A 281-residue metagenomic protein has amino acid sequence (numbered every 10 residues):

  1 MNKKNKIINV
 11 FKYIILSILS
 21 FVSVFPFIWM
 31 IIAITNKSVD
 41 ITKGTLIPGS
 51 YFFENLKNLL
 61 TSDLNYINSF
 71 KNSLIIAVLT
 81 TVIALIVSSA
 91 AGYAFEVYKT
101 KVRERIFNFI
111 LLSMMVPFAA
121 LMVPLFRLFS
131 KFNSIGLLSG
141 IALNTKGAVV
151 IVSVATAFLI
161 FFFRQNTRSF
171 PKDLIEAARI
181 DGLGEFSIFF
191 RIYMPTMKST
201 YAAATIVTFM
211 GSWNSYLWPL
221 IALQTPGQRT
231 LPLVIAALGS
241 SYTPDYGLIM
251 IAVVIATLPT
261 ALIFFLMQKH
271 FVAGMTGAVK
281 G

Functional and structural regions predicted by a protein language model:
N2-K4, I8-G281: A structural signal for multi-pass alpha-helical bundles of membrane permease subunits that mediate small-molecule
